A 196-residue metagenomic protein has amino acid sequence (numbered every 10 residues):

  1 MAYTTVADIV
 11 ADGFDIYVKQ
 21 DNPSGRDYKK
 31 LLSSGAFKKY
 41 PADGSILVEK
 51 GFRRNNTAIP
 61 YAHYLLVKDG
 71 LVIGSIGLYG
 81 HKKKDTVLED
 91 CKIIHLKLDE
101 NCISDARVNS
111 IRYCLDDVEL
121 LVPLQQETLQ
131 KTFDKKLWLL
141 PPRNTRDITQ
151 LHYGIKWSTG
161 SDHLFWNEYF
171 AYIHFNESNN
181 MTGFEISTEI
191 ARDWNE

Functional and structural regions predicted by a protein language model:
M1-V6: Extracytoplasmic Gram-positive cell-surface binding/anchoring modules and repeats
A7-N101, D105-E196: A cross-family detector of function-defining hotspots
